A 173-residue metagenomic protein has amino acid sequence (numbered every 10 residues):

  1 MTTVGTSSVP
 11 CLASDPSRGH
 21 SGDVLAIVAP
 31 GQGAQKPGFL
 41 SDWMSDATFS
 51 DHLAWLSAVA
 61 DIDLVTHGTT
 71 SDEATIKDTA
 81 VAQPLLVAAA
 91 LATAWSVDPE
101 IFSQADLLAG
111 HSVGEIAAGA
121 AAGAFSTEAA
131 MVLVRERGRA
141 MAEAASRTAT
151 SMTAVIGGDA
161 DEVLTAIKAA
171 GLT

Functional and structural regions predicted by a protein language model:
M1-S21: Actinobacteria-biased recognition of intrinsically disordered, low-complexity terminal regions
S14-A109, G171-L172: Helix-rich "cap/lid" substructures immediately adjacent to catalytic or cofactor-binding pockets
Q32-A34, A60-I62, D72, A121-T173: Alpha/beta catalytic cores of group-transfer enzymes, especially the acyltransferase/condensing modules of polyketide
K36-G38, T66, E115, G119 (+1 more regions): Basic, gly/Ser/Thr/Pro-rich low-complexity segments located predominantly at protein N termini
W55, A89-A92, I116, A129 (+1 more regions): Residues within well-formed alpha-helices
A90, D106-G114, A118, S126: Gly/Ala-rich beta-loop-alpha elbow adjacent to hydrolase catalytic centers
S96, E100, G119-F125: Alpha-helix C-terminal capping segments
